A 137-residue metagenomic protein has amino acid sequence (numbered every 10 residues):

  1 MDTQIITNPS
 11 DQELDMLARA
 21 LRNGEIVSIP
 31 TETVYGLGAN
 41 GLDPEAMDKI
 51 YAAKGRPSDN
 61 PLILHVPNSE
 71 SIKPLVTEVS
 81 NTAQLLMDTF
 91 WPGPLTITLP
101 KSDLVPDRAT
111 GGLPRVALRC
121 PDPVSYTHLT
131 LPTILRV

Functional and structural regions predicted by a protein language model:
M1-L129: Active-site-adjacent structural elements in enzyme catalytic cores
H128-V137: Single conserved hydrophobic/aromatic residue that forms the stacking wall/gate of nucleotide- or nucleobase-binding
